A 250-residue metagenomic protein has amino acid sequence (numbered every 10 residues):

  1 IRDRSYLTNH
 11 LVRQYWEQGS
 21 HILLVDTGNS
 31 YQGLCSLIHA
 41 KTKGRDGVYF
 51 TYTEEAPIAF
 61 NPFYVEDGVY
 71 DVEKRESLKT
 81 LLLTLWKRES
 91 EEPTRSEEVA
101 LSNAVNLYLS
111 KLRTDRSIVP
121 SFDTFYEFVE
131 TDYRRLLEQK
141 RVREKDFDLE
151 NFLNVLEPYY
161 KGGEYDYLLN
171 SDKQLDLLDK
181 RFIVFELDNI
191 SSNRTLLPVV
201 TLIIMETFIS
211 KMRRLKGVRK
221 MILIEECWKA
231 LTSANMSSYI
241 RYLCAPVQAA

Functional and structural regions predicted by a protein language model:
I1, N29-R45, E54-A249: P-loop NTPase motor domains
I1-L11: Glycine-rich phosphate-binding P-loop
L11-Q14, M212: Short, basic/hydrophobic alpha-helical segments
R13-L23, T42-R45: Post-Walker A helix-loop "phosphate-sensing" segment adjacent to the P-loop in P-loop NTPases
Q18, A249-A250: Helix C-cap/helix->beta junction micro-motif
